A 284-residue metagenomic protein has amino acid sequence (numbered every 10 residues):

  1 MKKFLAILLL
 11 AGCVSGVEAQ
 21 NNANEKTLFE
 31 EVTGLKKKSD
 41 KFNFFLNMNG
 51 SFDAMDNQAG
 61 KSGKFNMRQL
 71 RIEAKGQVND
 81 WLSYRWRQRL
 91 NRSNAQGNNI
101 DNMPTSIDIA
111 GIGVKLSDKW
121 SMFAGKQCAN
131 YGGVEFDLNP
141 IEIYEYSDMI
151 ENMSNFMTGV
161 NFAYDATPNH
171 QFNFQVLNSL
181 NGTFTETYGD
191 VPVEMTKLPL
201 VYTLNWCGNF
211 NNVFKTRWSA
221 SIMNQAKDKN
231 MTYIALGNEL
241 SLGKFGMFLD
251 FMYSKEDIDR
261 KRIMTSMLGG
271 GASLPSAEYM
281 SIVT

Functional and structural regions predicted by a protein language model:
M1-F29: Cleavable N-terminal export/targeting peptides
A19-M122, F162-F172, E239-S241: Beta-barrel outer-membrane channel/assembly domains of diderm bacteria
N49-Q58, A95-M103, W120-C207, W218: Surface-exposed coil loops of outer-membrane beta-barrel proteins
G50-D56, Q69-R71, D80, Q88-N94 (+6 more regions): Transmembrane beta-strands of outer-membrane beta-barrel pores
K61-R68, M103-D108, S154-T158, T196-Y202 (+2 more regions): Residues that define the transmembrane beta-barrel architecture of outer-membrane proteins
K75-D80, N152-G159, M247-S254, G269: Short C-terminal domain-edge/linker segments immediately following a structured domain
P199, L204-T284: Detector for outer-membrane/organellar transmembrane beta-barrel domains, recognizing the amphipathic beta-strand
